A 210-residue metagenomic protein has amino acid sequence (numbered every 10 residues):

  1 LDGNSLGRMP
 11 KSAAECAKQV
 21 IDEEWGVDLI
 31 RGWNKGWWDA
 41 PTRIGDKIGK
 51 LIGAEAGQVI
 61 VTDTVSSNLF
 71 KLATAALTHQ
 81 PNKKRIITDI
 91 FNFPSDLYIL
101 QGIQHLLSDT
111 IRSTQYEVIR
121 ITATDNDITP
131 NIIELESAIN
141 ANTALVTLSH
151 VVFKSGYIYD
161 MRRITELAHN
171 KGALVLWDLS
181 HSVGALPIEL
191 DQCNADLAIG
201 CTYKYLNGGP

Functional and structural regions predicted by a protein language model:
L1-P210: Pyridoxal 5′-phosphate
